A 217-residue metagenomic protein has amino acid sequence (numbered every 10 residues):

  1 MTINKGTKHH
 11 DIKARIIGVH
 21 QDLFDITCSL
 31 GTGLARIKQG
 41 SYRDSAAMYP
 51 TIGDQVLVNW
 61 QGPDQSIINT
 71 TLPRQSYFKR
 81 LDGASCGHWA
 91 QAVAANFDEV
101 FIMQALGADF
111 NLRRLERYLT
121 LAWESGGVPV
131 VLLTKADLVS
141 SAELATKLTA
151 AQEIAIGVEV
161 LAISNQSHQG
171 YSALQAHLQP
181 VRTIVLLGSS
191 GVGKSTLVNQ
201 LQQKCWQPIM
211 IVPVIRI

Functional and structural regions predicted by a protein language model:
M1-L112: N-terminal accessory targeting/assembly segments
F97-Q104, S125-A136, A155-I163: Conserved beta-strand/loop subsegment of P-loop NTPase cores
G107-A108, D137, P213-I217: Flexible beta-alpha connector loops of hexameric P-loop NTPases
R113-V128: Histidine-anchored nucleotide/phosphate-binding helix
K135, G188, I211: Walker B catalytic acidic pair
L138-V192: Canonical P-loop GTPase G-domain recognition
S195-T196, Q200: Walker A/P-loop
Q203-I217: Switch I (effector-binding) loop of TRAFAC-class P-loop GTPase G-domains
